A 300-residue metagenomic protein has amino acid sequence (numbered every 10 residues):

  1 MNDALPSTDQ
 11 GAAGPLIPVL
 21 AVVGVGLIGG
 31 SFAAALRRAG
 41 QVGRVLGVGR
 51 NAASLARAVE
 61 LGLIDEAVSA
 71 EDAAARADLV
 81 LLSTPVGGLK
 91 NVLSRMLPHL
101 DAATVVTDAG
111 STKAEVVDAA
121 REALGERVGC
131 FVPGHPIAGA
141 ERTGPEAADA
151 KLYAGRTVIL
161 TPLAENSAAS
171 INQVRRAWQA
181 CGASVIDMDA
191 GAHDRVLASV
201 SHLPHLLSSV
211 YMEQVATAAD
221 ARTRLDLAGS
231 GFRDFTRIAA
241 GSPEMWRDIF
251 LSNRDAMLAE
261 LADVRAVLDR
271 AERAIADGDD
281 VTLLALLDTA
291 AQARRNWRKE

Functional and structural regions predicted by a protein language model:
N2-A75: NAD(P)+-binding Rossmann beta1-loop-alpha1 motif at the extreme N-terminus of oxidoreductases
A12, E71-D72, P98, A123 (+1 more regions): Short secondary-structure boundary/capping segments
A53-S54, G88, K113-V116: Conserved short alpha-helix immediately C-terminal to the canonical SAM/SAH-binding motif I of Rossmann-like
A70-T107: Rossmann-like NAD(P)-binding element
T84-V86, G110-S111, P136, Y211: Short glycine-/small-residue-rich Rossmann-like dinucleotide-binding loops
R95-E146: Rossmann-like NAD(P)(H) cofactor-binding subdomain of soluble oxidoreductases
L152-R237: Internal alpha-helical scaffold of NAD(P)-dependent oxidoreductase catalytic cores
A221-A290: Interdomain hinge/lid region at the active-site interface of Rossmann-like NAD(P)-dependent oxidoreductases
